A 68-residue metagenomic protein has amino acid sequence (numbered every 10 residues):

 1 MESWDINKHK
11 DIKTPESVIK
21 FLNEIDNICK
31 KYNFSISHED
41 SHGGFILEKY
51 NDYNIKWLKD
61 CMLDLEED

Functional and structural regions predicted by a protein language model:
M1-S37, S41: N-terminal acidic leader/helix
K30-D68: Short, charge-rich amphipathic interface segments used for partner binding and complex assembly
